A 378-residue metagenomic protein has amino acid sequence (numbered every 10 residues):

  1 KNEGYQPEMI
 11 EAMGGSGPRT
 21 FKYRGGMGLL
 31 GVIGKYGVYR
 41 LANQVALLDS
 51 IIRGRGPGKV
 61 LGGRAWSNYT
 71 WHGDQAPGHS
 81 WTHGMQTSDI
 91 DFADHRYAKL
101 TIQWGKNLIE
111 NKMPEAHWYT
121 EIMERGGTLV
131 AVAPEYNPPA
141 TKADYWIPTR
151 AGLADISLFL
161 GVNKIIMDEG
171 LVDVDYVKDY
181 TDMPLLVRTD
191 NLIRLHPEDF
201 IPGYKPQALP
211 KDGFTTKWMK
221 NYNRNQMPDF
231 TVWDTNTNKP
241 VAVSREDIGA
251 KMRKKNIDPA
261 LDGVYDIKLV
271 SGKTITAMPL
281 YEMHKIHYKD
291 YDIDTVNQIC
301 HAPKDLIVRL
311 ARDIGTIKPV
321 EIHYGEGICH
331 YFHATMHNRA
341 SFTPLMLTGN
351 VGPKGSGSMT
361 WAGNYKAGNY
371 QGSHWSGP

Functional and structural regions predicted by a protein language model:
K1-P378: Catalytic alpha/large subunits of respiratory electron-transfer oxidoreductases, centered on bis-MGD molybdoenzymes
